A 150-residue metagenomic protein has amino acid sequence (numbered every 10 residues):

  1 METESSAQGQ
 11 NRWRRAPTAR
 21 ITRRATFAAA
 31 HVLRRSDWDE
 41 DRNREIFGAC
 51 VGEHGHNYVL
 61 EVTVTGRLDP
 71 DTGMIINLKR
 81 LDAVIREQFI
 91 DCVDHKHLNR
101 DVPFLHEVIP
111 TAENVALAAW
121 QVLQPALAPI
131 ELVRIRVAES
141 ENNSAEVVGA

Functional and structural regions predicted by a protein language model:
E2-A150: Charge-rich, low-complexity N-terminal segments
